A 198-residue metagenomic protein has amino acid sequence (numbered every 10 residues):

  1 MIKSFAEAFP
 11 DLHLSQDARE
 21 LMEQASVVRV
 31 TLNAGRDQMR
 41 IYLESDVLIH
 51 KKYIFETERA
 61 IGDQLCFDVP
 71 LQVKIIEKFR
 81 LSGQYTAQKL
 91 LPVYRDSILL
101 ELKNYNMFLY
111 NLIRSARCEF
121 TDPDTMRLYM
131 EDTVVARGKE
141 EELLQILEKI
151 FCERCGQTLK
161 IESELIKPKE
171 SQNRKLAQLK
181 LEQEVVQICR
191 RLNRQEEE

Functional and structural regions predicted by a protein language model:
M1-E198: Intrinsically disordered, low-complexity basic tails and flexible linkers associated with large NTP-driven
